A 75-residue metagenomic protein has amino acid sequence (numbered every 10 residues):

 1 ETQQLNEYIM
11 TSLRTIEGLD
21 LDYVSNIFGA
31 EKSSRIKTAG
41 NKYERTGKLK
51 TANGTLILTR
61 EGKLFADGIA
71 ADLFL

Functional and structural regions predicted by a protein language model:
E1-E44: Hydrophobic, secondary-structure "cap" segments at the distal end of domains
S33-I36, G47-K48, K63-D67: Short amphipathic alpha-helical patches
Y43, R60-E61: Short secondary-structure boundary/hinge segments and terminal tails
E44-G54: A short, conserved structural fragment
T55-T59: Minor-groove-contacting beta-hairpin "wing" of winged helix-turn-helix DNA-binding domains
E61-L75: Short, amphipathic alpha-helical interaction segments positioned at domain boundaries
